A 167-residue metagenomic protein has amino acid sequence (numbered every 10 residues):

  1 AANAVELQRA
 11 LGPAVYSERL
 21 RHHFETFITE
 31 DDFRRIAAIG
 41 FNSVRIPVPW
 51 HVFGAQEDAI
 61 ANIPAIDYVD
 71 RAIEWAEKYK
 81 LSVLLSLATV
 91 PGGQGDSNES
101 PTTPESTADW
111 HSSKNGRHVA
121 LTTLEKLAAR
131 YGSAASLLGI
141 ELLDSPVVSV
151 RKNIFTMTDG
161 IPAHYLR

Functional and structural regions predicted by a protein language model:
A1-N42, S82, T122, A129-S133: Non-catalytic accessory regions flanking glycosidase/transglycosidase catalytic cores in CAZymes
A1-R19, D58-A65, G93-K114: Aromatic- and acidic-residue-enriched carbohydrate-binding clefts of CAZyme catalytic domains
E6, E18, E25, E30 (+8 more regions): Glutamate identity and glutamate-enriched acidic tracts
H22-G92, P162-R167: Aromatic-lined substrate-binding rim segments of carbohydrate-active enzymes
G93-R167: Active-site region of glycoside hydrolase catalytic domains
